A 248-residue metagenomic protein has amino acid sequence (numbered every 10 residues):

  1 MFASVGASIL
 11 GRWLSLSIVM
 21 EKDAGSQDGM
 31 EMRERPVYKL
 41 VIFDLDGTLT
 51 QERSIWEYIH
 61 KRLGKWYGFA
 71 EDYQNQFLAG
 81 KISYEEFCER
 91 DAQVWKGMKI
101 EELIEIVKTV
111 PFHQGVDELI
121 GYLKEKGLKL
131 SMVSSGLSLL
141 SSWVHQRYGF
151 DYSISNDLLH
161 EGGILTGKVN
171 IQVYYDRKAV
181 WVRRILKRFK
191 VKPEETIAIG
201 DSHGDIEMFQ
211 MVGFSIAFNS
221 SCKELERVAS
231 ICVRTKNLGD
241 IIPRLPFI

Functional and structural regions predicted by a protein language model:
M1-D28: N-terminal amphipathic/basic-hydrophobic helices that include classical n-h-c signal peptides and signal-anchor
V19-E85, E89-R90: Active-site neighborhood of HAD-like aspartate-dependent phosphohydrolases
G29-E31, F43-T50, D72-A79, K96-K99 (+3 more regions): Short, mixed-charge, low-aromatic patches
R35-L40, S54, K81-F87, E102-K108 (+3 more regions): Short acidic/polar alpha-helix capping motifs at helix-coil junctions
L49, R53, G64-Y67, K81 (+5 more regions): Electropositive phosphate-/nucleotide-binding environments in soluble metabolic enzymes
E85-D117: Metal-dependent phosphoesterase signature
V107-K108, Q114-I248: C-terminal cap/substrate-recognition subdomain and adjoining C-terminal extension of metal-dependent phosphatase-like
